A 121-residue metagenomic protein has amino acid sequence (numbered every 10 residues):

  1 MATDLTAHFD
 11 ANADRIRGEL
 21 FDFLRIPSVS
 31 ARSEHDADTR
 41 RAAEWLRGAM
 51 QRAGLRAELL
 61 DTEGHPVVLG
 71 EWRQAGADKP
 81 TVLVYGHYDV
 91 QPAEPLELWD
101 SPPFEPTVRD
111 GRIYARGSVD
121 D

Functional and structural regions predicted by a protein language model:
A2-D120: Acidic/His- and Gly-rich active-site-bordering loop/insert found across diverse amide/peptide-bond hydrolases
